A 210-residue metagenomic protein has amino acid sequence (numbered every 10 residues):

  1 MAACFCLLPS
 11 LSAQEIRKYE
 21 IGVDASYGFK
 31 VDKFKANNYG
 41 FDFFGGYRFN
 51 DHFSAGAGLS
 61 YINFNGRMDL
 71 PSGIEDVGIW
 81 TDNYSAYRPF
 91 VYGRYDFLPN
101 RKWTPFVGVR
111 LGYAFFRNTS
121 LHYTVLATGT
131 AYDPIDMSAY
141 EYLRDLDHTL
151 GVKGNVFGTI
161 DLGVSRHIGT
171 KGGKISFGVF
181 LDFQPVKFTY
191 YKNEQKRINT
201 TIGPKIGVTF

Functional and structural regions predicted by a protein language model:
S12-G58, G207-T209: Short glycine/proline- and aromatic-enriched beta-strand/turn motifs that initiate or cap beta-hairpins
E15-Y19, G46-P134, G158, I168-K171: Gram-negative (and chloroplast) outer-membrane scaffold detector with strong preference for beta-barrel transmembrane
Y19-I21, Y39-F43, Y87-V91, V156-L162 (+1 more regions): Hydrophobic, lipid-facing positions within transmembrane beta-strands of outer-membrane proteins
V23-Y27, A57-Y61, V107-Y113, V164 (+2 more regions): Transmembrane beta-barrel strands of outer-membrane/channel proteins
G28-V31, I74-T81, R94, R144-L150 (+1 more regions): Extracellular loop and loop/strand-boundary signature of outer-membrane beta-barrel proteins
K30-Y39, R101, Y190-R197: Solvent-exposed loop/turn segments connecting transmembrane beta-strands in outer-membrane beta-barrel proteins
K33-N37, T81-R88, L150-F157, K196-I198: Short sequence motifs at beta-strands and strand-loop junctions characteristic of Gram-negative outer-membrane
F64-M68, T159-F210: Predominantly the C-terminal beta-signal and adjacent terminal strand-loop region of outer-membrane beta-barrel
